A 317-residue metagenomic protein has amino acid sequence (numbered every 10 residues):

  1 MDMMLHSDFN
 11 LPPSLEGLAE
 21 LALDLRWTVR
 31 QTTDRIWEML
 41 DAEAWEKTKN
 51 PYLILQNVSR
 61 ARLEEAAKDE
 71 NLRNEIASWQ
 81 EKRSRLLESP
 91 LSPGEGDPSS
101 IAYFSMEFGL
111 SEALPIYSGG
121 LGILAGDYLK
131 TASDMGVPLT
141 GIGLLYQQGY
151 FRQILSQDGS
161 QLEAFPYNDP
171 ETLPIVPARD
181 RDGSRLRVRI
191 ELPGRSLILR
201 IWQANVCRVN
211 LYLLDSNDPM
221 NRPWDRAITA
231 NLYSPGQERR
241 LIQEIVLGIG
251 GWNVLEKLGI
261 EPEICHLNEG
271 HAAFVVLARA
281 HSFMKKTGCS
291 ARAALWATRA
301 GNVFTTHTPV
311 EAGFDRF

Functional and structural regions predicted by a protein language model:
M1-F317: Catalytic cores of carbohydrate-active enzymes across secretory and cytosolic contexts
